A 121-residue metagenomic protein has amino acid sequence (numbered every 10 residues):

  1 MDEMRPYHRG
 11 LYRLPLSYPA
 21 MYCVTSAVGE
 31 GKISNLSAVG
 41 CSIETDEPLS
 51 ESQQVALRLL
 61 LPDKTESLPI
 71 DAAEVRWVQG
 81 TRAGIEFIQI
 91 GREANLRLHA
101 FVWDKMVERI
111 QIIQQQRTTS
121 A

Functional and structural regions predicted by a protein language model:
M1-A121: Structured alpha-helical
